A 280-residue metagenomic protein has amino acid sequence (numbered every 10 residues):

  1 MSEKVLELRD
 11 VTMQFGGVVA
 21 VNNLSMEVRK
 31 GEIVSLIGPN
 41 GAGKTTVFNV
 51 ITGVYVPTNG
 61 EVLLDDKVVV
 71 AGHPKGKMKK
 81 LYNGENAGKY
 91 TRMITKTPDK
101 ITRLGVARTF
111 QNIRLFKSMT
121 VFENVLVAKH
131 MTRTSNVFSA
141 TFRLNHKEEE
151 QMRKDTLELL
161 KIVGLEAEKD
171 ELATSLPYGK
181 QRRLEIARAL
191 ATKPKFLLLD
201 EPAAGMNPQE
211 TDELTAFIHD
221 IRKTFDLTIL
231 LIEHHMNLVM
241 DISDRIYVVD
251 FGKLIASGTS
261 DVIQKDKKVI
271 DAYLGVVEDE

Functional and structural regions predicted by a protein language model:
S2-E280: Glycine-rich phosphate-binding loops of nucleotide-dependent enzymes
